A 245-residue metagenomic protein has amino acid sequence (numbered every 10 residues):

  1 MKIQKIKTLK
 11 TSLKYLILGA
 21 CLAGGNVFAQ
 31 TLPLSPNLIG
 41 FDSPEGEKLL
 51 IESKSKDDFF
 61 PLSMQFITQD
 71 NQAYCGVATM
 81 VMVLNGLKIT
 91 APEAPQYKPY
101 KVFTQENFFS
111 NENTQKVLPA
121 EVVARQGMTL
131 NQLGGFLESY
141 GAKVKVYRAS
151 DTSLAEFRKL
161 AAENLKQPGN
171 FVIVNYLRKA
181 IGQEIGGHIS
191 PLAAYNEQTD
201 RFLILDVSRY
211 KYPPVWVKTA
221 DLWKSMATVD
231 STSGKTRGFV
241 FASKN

Functional and structural regions predicted by a protein language model:
M1-K10: N-terminal secretory signal peptides that target proteins for export/translocation
S12-G25: Bacterial N-terminal signal peptides
V27-Q126: Active-site-adjacent structural segments surrounding the nucleophilic cysteine of cysteine proteases and isopeptidases
N71, G76-M80, T129-F136, S153 (+2 more regions): Stable alpha-helical elements in mature extracytoplasmic
V81-T90, F136-K143, E163-Q167, Q198 (+1 more regions): Structured segments of extracytoplasmic/periplasmic soluble domains in secreted or envelope-associated proteins
A120, Q126-G134, Y140-K143: Active-site acidic/histidine clusters and adjacent loop/turn architecture that either coordinate catalytic ions
T152-F202: Active-site-adjacent substructure of cysteine-protease-like catalytic cores
E197-N245: Noncatalytic regulatory segments and standalone regulatory/sensor domains
